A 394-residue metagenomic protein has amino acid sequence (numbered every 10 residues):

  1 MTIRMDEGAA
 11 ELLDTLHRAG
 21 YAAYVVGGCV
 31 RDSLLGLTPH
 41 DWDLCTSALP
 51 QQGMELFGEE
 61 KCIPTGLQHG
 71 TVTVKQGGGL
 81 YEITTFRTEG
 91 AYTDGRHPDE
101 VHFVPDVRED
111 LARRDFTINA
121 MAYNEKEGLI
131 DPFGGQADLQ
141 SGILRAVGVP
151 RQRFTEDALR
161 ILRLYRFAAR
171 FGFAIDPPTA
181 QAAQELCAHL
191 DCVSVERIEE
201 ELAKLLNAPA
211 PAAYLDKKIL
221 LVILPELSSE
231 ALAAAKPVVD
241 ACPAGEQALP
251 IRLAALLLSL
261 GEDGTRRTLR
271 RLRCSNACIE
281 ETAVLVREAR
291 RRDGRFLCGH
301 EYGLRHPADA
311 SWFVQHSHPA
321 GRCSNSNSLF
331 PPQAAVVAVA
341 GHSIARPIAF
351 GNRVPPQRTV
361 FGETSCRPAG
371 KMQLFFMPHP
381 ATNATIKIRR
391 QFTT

Functional and structural regions predicted by a protein language model:
M1-T394: Catalytic cores of the polymerase beta-like nucleotidyltransferase superfamily and closely associated nucleotide
